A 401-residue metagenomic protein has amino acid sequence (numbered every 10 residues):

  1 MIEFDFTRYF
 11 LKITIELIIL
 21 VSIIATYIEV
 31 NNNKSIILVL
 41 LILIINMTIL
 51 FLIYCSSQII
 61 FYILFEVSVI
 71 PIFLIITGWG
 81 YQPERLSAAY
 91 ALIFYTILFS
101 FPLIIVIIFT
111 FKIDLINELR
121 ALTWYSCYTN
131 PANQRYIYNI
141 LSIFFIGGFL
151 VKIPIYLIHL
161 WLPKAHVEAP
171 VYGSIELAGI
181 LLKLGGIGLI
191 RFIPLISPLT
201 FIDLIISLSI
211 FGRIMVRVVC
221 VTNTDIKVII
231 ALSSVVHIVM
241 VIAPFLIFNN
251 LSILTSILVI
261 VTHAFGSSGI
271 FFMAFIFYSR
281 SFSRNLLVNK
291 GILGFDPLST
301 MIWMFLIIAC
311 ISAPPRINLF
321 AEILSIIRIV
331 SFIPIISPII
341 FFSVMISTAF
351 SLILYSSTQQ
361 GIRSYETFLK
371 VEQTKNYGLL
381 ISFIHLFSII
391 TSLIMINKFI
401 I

Functional and structural regions predicted by a protein language model:
M1-I49: Hydrophobic alpha-helical transmembrane segments in multi-pass integral membrane proteins
D5-I15, I37, Q58-P71, Y138-L150 (+2 more regions): Structural signature of hydrophobic alpha-helical transmembrane segments
I49-C127, N223-S283: Alpha-helical multi-pass transmembrane bundles of energy-transducing inner-membrane proteins
S56, N133, I190-F201, V241-I257 (+3 more regions): Helix-coil boundary and interhelical linker segments in multi-pass alpha-helical membrane proteins
R85-S87, P102-H159, S252, F277-L298 (+3 more regions): Juxtamembrane/interfacial segments at transmembrane-helix boundaries in multi-pass membrane proteins
A121-Y125, Q134-L204: Short helix-boundary/re-entrant hairpin motifs in multi-pass inner-membrane proteins
G266-I270, P338-T367: Predominantly late transmembrane helices and immediately cytosolic-facing juxtamembrane segments
L352-I353, S357-I401: Cytoplasmic/organellar membrane-interface segments at the starts of transmembrane helices in multi-pass inner-membrane
